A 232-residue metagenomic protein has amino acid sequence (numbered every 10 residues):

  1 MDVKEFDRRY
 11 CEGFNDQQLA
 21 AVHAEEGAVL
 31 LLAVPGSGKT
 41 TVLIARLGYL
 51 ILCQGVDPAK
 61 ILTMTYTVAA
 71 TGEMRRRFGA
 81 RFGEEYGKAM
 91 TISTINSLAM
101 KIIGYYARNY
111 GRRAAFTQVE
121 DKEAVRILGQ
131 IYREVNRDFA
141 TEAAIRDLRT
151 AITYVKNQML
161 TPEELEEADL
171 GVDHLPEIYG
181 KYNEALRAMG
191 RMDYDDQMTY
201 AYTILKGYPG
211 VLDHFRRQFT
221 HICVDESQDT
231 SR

Functional and structural regions predicted by a protein language model:
M1-K4, T161: Short, contiguous pre-domain boundary segments
V3, C11-H23, G27-P35, L62 (+4 more regions): Conserved helicase NTPase motor core
G38-A45, V68, E73: Phosphate-binding Walker
T41-D57, R77: Walker A/P-loop NTP-binding motif
C53-D57, G83-E85, F215: Conserved catalytic network of the ASCE P-loop NTPase/AAA+ motor domain
K60-T150, E166: Conserved P-loop NTPase-based nucleic-acid remodeling module centered on helicase motor cores
A124-D195, P209: Basic/charged alpha-beta structural segments of nucleotide/phosphate-handling enzymes
